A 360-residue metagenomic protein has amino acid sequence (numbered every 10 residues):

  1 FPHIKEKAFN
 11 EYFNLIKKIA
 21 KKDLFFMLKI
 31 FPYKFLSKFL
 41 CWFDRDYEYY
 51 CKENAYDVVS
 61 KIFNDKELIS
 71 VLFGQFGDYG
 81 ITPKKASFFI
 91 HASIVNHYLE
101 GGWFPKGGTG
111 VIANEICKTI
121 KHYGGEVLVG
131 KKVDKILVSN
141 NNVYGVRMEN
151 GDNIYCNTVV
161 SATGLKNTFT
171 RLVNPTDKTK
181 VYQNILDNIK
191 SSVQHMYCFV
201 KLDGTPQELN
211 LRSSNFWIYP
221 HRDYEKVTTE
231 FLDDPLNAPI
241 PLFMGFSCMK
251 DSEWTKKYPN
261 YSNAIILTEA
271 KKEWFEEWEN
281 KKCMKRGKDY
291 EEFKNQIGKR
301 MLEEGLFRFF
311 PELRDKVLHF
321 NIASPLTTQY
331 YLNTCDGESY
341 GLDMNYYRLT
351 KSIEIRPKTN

Functional and structural regions predicted by a protein language model:
F1-K85: Rossmann-like flavin
F25-Y33, K121-V127, S139, Q207-E208 (+1 more regions): Surface-exposed helix-capping loop/turn segments at secondary-structure junctions
Y50, S60, A92-D152, N157: Helical element adjacent to the flavin cofactor pocket in flavoenzyme catalytic cores
D65-G80, P239-F243, E303, F307-N360: A glycine-rich dinucleotide-binding beta-alpha-beta segment and adjacent secondary-structure elements that constitute
A86-H97, E269-A270, W278-N280: Residues forming anionic-ligand binding surfaces in small-molecule and nucleic-acid pockets of primarily soluble enzymes
F104, D134-K257: Mid-domain catalytic core of redox enzymes that form a hydrophobic substrate pocket/lid adjacent to a catalytic redox
D203-A323: C-terminal segments that line or cap access tunnels to active or ligand-binding sites in enzymes and enzyme-associated
